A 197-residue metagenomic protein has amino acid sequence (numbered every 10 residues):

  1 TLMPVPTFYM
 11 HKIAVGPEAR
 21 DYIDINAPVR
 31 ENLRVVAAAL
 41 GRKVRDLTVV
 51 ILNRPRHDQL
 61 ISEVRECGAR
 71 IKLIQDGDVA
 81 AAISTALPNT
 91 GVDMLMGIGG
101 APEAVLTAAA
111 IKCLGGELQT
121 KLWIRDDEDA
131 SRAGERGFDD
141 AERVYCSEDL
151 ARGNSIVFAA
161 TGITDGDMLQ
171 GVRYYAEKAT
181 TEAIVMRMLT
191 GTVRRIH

Functional and structural regions predicted by a protein language model:
T1-L73, G166, E182-I184, L189-I196: Acidic beta-strand-loop-alpha-helix segment within the catalytic core of divalent metal-dependent phosphate-processing
L2-T7, L60-R65, S84-L87, L106-I111 (+1 more regions): Short acidic, glycine/serine/threonine-rich loops at helix termini
P6, K12-D21, G100, K112-H197: Anaerobic metallocofactor- and corrinoid-dependent redox/one-carbon enzyme cores, especially those from methanogenesis
R34-A38, A80-S84, V144-Y145: A generic local structural motif
R42-L47, V64-C67, G77, N89-G91 (+3 more regions): Short gly/pro-enriched beta-turn/loop segments at secondary-structure junctions
I51-L52, I71-Q75, G97-I98, F158-A160: General beta-strand structural signal in soluble alpha/beta enzymes
R56, Q75-A82: Short acidic loop-to-helix transition motifs that present clustered carboxylates
D78, L87-K121: Glycine-rich phosphate-binding loop
